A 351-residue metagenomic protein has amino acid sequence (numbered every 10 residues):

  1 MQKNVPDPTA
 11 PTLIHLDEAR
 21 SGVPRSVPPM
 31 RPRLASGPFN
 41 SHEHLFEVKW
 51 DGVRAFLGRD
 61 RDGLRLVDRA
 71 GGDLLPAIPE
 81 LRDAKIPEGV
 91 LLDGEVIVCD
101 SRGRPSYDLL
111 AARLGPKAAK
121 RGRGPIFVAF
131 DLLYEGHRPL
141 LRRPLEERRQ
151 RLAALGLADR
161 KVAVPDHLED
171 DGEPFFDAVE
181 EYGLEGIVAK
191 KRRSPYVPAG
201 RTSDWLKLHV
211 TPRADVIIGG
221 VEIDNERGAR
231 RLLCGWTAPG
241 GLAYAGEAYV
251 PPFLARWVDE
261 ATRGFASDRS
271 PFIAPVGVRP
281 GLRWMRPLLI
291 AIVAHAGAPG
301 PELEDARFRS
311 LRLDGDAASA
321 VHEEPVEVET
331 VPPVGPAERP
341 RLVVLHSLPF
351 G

Functional and structural regions predicted by a protein language model:
M1-G351: Catalytic cores of nucleic-acid ligases and guanylyltransferases
